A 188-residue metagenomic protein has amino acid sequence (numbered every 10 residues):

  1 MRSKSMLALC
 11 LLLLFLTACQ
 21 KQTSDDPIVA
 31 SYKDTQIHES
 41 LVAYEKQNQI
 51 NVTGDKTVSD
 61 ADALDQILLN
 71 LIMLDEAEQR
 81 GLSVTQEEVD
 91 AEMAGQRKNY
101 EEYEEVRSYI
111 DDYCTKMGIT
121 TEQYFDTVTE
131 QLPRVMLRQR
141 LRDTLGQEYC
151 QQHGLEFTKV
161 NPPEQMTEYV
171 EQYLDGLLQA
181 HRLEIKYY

Functional and structural regions predicted by a protein language model:
M1-A61, F157-Y188: Short, low-structural-confidence N-terminal segments
K21-F125: N-terminal targeting/tethering segments
K56-Q79, S83, I110-L183: Solvent-exposed, amphipathic alpha-helical "stalk/arm" or coiled-coil-like segments used as scaffolds
